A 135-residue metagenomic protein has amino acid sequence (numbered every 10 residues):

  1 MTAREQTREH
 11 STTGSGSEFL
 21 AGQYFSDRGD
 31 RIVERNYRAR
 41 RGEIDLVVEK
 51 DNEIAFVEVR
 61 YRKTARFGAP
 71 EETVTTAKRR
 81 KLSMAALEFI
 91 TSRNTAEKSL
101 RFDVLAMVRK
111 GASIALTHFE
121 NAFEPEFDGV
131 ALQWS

Functional and structural regions predicted by a protein language model:
M1-A3, M84, V130-S135: Surface-exposed interaction regions that form or flank ligand-binding interfaces
M1-R35: Acidic-basic catalytic patches of nuclease active cores, encompassing PD-(D/E)XK and other metal-cofactor nuclease
R8, T12, G16, L20 (+4 more regions): Residues at secondary-structure transition points
N36, V47, D51, R60-R62 (+2 more regions): Anionic group-transfer/hydrolysis microenvironments
R40-G42, A112: Short acidic/glycine-enriched loop/turn segments that link adjacent beta-strands
I44-A65, V74, L82: Conserved catalytic cores of phosphodiester-cleaving nucleases, focusing on short active-site segments
E72-L100: Mid-chain, well-packed structural core segment of small domains
S92-S135: Domain-level recognition of nuclease-like catalytic cores that cleave nucleotide substrates
